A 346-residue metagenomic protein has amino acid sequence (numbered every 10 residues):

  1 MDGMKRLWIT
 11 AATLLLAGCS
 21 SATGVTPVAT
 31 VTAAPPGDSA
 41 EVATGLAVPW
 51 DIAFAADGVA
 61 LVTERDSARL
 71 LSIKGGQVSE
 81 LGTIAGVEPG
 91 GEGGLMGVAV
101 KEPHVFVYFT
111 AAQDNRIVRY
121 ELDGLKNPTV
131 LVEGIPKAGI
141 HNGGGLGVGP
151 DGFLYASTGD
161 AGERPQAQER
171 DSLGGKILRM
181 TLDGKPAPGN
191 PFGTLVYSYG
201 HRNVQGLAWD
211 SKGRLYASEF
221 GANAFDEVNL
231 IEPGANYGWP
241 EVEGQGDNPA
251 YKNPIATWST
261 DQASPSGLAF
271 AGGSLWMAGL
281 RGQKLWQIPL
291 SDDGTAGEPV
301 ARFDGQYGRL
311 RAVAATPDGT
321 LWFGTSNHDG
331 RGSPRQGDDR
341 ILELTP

Functional and structural regions predicted by a protein language model:
M1-A12: N-terminal export and membrane-targeting signals
L16-G18: C-terminal motif of bacterial Sec signal peptides marking the signal peptidase cleavage site
S20-E163, R214-G221, Q262-D292, E298-V300 (+1 more regions): Acidic, Gly/Ser/Thr-rich repeat motifs that build Ca2+-stabilized beta-propeller blades
S79-G90, T129-N142, M180-Y199, A235-T260 (+1 more regions): Surface-exposed loop and turn segments in beta-propeller and other repeat-based domains that flank or scaffold
Y120-L125, M180-A187, I231-W239, E243 (+2 more regions): Short loop/turn segments immediately following beta-strands, especially the blade-tip and inter-blade linker loops
D171-K212, Y216: Loop-centered beta-sheet repeat module
G308-A314: Short, flexible loop segments at boundaries between secondary-structure elements
